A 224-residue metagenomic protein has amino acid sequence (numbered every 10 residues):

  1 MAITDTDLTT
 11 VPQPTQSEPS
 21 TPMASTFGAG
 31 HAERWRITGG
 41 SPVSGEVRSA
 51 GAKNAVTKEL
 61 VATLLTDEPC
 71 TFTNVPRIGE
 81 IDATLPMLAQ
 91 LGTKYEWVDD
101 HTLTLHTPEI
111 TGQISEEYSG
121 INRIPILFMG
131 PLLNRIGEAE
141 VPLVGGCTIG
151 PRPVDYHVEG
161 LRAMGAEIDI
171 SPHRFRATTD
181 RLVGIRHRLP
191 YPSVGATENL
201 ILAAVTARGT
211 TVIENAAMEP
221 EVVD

Functional and structural regions predicted by a protein language model:
M1-D224: Structural preference for solvent-exposed beta-strand-turn elements and adjacent flexible terminal/loop segments within
